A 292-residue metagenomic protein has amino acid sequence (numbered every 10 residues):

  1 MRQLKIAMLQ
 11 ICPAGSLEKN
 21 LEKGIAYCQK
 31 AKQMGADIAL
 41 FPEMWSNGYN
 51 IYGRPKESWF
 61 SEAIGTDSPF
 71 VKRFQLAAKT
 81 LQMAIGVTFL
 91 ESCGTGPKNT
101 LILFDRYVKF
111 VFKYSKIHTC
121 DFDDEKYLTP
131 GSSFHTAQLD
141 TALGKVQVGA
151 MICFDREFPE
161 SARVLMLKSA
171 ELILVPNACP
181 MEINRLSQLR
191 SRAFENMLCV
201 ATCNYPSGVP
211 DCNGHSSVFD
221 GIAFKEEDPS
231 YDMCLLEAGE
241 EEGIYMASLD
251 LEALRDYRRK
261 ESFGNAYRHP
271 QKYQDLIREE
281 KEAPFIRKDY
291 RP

Functional and structural regions predicted by a protein language model:
M1-A7: Extreme N-terminal starter segment of soluble prokaryotic enzymes
Q10-L17: Short polar catalytic/cofactor-binding loops
L17, A26-Y107, V111-K113, C179-N196: Cys-nucleophile CN-hydrolase/nitrilase-fold catalytic domain and related Cys-dependent amidase chemistry that acts on
N20-C28, F158-R163: Short, acidic/polar
I64-T66, L76, S92-K168, N177 (+4 more regions): Active-site catalytic loop in hydrolytic enzyme cores
T66-G86, R156-Y245: CN hydrolase (nitrilase-like) catalytic-core segments centered on the catalytic cysteine and neighboring Lys/Glu
P206-P292: C-terminal beta-strand edge segments of enzyme domains
